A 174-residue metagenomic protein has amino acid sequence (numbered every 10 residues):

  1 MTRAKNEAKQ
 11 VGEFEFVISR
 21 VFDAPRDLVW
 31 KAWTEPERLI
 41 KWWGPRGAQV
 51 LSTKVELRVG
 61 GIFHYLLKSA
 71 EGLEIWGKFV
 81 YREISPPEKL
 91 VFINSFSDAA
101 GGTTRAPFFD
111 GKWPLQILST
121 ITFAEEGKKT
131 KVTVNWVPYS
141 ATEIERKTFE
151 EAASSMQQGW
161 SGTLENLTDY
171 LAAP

Functional and structural regions predicted by a protein language model:
M1-Q49: Hydrophobic ligand-binding cavity/cleft-lining segments
R20, L67, N94, V134-W136: Pocket-edge structural micro-motifs
A24, D98, P138-S140: Beta-strand elements of well-folded, non-transmembrane domains
V29, L39, F63, Y81 (+5 more regions): Hydrophobic pocket/interface hotspot
P45, L51-V59, H64, K68-G127: Hydrophobic-ligand binding "helix-grip"
G102-Q158: Beta-strand/loop substructures that line and gate deep hydrophobic ligand-binding cavities in soluble
D169-P174: Short, highly charged C-terminal tails/helix-capping segments
